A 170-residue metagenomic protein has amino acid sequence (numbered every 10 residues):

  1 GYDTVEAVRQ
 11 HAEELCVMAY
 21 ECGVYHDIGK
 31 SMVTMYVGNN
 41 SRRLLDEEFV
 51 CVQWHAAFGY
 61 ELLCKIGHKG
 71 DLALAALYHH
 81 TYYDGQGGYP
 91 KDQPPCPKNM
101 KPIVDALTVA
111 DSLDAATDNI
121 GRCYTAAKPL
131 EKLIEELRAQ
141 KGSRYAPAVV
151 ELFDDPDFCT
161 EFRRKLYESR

Functional and structural regions predicted by a protein language model:
Y2-E6, G38-L44: Active-site flanking loop/helix segments enriched in acidic
Y2-G23, L63-T108, C123-A126, I134-R170: Histidine/acidic-rich helix-loop-helix segments that form or flank divalent-metal centers in metalloenzyme catalytic
Y25, G29-K30, D114: Short active-site segment of divalent metal-dependent hydrolases/proteases that encodes the spacing between
I28-S41: Regulatory and interdomain segments flanking nucleotide-handling catalytic cores in signaling/defense enzymes
M32-V33, T117, L152: Generic hydrophobic alpha-helical membrane-span motif
S41-H55, R122-E131: Active-site metal-coordination segments of metallo-dependent hydrolases
G59: Active-site helical microenvironments for divalent-metal-assisted chemistry
V104-D118: Conserved beta-strand-loop-short alpha-helix elements that form and flank the Mn2+/Mg2+-coordinating active site
